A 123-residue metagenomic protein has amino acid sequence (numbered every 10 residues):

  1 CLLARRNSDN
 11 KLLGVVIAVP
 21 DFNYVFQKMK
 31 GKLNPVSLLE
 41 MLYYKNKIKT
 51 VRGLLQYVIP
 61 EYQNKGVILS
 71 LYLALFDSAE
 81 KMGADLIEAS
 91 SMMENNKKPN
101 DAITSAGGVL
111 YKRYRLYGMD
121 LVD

Functional and structural regions predicted by a protein language model:
C1-Y57: A conserved beta-strand-loop-helix scaffold within acyl/acetyltransferase catalytic domains
A4-K11, K47, N64, K81 (+2 more regions): Long, K/E/R/D-enriched contiguous segments that form extended
L12, K65-S70, K97, Y111: Conserved structured core elements
T50-I59, Q63-A79, S105: Conserved acetyl-CoA-binding loop-helix of GNAT-fold acetyltransferases
T50-V51, A79-M93: Conserved GNAT acetyl-CoA-binding A-motif
V58-Q63, A89-P99: Conserved beta-strand-loop-alpha-helix junction that forms the acyl-donor binding cleft
K81-G83, M93-K112: Conserved active-site alpha-helix within GNAT-family acetyltransferase domains
S90, G107-V122: Conserved catalytic-core motifs of GNAT/GCN5-like acyltransferases
